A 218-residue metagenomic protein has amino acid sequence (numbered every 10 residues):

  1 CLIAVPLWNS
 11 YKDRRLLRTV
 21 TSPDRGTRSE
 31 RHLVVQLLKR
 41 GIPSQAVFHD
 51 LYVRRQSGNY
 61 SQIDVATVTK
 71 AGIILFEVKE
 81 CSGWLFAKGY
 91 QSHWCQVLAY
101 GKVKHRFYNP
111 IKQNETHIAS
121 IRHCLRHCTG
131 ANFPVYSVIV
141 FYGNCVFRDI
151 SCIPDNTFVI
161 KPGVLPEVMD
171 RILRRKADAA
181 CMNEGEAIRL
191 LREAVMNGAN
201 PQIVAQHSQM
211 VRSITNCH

Functional and structural regions predicted by a protein language model:
C1-S61, V68-I73, S82-W84, L98-H218: Surface-exposed interaction regions that form or flank ligand-binding interfaces
L85-Q96: Short, flexible, mixed-charge acidic loops at enzyme active sites
